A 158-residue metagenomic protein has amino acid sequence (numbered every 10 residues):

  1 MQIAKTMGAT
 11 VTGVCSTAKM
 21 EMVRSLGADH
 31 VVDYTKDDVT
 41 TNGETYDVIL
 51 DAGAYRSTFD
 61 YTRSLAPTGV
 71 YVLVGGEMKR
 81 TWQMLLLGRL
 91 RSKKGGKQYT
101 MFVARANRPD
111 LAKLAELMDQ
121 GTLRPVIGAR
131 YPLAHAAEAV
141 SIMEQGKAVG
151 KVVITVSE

Functional and structural regions predicted by a protein language model:
M1-D33: Mid-domain Rossmann-like dinucleotide-binding core that forms the NAD(H)/NADP(H) cofactor-binding site
A4, V23, I49, Y61 (+3 more regions): Terminal peptide-recognition signature
C15-K19, D37, Y55-R56, G76-M78: Short, polar loop motifs at secondary-structure junctions
H30-Y34, Y131-A134: Short acidic-hydrophobic, aromatic-tinged amphipathic segments that line or gate anion-handling sites
V32, D47-L50, V72: N-terminal Rossmann-like NAD(P) cofactor-binding module of classical short-chain dehydrogenase/reductase
T40-V48: A short acidic, Gly/Pro-enriched loop at the edge of an enzyme's catalytic core that lines a small-molecule cofactor
A52-T122, V156-E158: Glycine-rich phosphate-binding loop and adjacent beta-alpha segment of Rossmann(oid) nucleotide-cofactor-binding
N107-E158: C-terminal hydrophobic helical "lid"/dimerization subdomain of Rossmann-like NAD(P)H-dependent oxidoreductases
